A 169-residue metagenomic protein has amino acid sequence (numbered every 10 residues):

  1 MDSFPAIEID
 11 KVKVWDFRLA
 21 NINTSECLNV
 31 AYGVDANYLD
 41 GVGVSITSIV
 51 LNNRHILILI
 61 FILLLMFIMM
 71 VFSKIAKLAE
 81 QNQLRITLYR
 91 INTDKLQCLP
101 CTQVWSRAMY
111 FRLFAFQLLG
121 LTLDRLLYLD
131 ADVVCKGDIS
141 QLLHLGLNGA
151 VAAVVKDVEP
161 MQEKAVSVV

Functional and structural regions predicted by a protein language model:
M1-V169: Glycosyltransferase catalytic domains, chiefly GT-A lineage
